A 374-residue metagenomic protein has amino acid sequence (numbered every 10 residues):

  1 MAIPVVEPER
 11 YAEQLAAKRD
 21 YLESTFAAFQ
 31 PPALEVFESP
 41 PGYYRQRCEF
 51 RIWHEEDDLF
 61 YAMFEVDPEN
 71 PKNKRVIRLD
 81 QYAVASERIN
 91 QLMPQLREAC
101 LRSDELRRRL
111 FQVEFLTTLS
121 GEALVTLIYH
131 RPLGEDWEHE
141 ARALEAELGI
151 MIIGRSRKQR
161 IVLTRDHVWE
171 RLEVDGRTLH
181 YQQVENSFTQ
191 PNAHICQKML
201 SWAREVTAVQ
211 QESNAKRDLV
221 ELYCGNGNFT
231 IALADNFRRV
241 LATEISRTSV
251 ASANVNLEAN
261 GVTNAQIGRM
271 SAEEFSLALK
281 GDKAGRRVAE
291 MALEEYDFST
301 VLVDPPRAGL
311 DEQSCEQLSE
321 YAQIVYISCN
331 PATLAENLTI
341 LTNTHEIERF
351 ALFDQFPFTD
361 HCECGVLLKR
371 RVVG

Functional and structural regions predicted by a protein language model:
A2-L110, L119: Extended interfacial segments that mediate partner engagement and assembly in macromolecular machines
E13, P132-G374: Rossmann-like S-adenosyl-L-methionine
L34-P41, Q112-L116, R157-Q159, A351-Q355: Short, solvent-exposed loop/turn elements at beta->coil junctions and helix N-caps that rim active or binding pockets
Q46, A123, R217: Nucleotide donor/acceptor-binding cores
R47-R51, Q112-F115, W169, H180: Short, surface-exposed charged micro-motifs
W53, G121-H130, H180-Q183: Short, aliphatic-rich beta-strand segments
D57-D67, R75, G121-I128, Q159-L163 (+2 more regions): Short, well-ordered strand-loop elements centered on a beta-strand within folded domains, enriched for acidic residues
E65, T117, L127-Y129, G154-S156 (+1 more regions): Short, structured patches in soluble enzyme cores that scaffold and shape functional sites
